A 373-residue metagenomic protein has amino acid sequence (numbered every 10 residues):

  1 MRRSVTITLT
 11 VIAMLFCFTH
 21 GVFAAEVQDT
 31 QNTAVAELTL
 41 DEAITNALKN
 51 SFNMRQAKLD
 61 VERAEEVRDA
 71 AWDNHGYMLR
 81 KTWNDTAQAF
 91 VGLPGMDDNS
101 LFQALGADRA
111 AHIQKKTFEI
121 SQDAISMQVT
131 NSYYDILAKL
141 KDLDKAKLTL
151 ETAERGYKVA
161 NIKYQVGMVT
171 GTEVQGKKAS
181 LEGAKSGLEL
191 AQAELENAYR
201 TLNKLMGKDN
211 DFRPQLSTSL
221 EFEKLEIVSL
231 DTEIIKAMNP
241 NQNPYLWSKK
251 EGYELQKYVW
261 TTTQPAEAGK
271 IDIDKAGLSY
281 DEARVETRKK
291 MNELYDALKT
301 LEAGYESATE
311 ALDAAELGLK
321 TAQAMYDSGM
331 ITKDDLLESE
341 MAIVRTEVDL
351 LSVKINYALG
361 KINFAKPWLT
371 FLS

Functional and structural regions predicted by a protein language model:
M1-A25: Sec-dependent N-terminal signal peptides of Gram-positive bacterial secreted proteins and lipoproteins
A25-S132: Short flexible linkers and secondary-structure junctions
E26-A34, L38-D41, F90-G92, Y280 (+1 more regions): Acidic, low-complexity, intrinsically disordered peripheral segments
F52-L59, F102-A107, S132-R155, L181-L195 (+4 more regions): Amphipathic, heptad-repeat-like alpha-helical segments
F118-S121, V129, S186-G207, A314-T370: Short segments within alpha-helical structural elements
Q192-I234, L246, K361-S373: Short, solvent-exposed, mixed-charge loop/turn linkers that connect secondary-structure elements
T287, L294, G329-K333: Alpha-helical heptad-repeat coiled-coil segments that mediate oligomerization/polymerization in large
